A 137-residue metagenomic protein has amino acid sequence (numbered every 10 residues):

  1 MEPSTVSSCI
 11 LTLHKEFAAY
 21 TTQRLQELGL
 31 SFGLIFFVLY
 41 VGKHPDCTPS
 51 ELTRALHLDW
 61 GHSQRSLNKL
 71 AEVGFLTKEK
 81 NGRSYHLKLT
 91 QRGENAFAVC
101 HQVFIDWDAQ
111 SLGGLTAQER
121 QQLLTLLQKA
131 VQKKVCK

Functional and structural regions predicted by a protein language model:
M1-L28, V73, H86-K88, N95: N-terminal leader segment of winged-helix/HTH proteins
L11, L39-K43, H101, Q128: Short, locally clustered residues in the helix-turn-helix/winged-helix DNA-binding domain
K15, A19-H62: N-terminal helix-turn-helix DNA-binding core of bacterial DNA-binding proteins
A18, N68-Q128: Charged, amphipathic alpha-helical coiled-coil/dimerization segments
F37, H62-N68, L87, V131: A structural preference for long, well-packed, hydrophobic secondary-structure segments
Q132-K137: Generic C-terminal helix-cap and adjacent flexible tail
